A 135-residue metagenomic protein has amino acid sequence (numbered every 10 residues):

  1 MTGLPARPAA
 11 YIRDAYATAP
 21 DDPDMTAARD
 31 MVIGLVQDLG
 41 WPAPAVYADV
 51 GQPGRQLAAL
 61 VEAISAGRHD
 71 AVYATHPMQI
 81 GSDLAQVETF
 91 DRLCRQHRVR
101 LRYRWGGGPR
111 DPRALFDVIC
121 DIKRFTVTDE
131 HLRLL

Functional and structural regions predicted by a protein language model:
M1-L135: Short, structured surface patches at the beginning of a domain
